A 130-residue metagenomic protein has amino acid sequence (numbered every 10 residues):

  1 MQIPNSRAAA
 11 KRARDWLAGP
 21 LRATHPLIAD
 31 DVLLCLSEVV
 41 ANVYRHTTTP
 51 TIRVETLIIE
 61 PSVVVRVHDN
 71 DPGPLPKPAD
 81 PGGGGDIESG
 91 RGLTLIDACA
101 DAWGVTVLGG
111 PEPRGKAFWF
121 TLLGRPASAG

Functional and structural regions predicted by a protein language model:
M1, V40, G84: Conserved short-loop catalytic and cofactor-binding motifs
M1-L33: Bergerat-fold GHKL ATPase/HATPase_c domain
A13-W16, C35, P50, W103: Short alpha-helical scaffold segments that flank and stabilize functional sites
P20-H25, V32-S37, V63-V64, D86-R91: A generic short-segment signal for beta-strand/edge and adjacent turn/coil regions
P26-T51: Conserved ATP-binding N-box helix of the HATPase_c
Y44-G130: Conserved beta-strand-loop-beta-strand hairpin that lines the nucleotide-binding pocket of ATP/GTP-utilizing enzymes
